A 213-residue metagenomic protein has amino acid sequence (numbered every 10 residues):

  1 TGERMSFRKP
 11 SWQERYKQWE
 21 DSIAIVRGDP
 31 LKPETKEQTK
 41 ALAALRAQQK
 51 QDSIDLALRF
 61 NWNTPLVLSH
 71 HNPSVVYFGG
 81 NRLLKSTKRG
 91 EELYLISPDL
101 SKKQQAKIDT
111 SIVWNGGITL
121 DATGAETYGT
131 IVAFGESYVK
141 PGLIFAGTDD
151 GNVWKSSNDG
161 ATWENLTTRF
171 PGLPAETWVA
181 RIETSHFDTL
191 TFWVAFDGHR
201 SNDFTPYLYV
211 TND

Functional and structural regions predicted by a protein language model:
T1-D213: Beta-propeller blade termini and top-face loops
